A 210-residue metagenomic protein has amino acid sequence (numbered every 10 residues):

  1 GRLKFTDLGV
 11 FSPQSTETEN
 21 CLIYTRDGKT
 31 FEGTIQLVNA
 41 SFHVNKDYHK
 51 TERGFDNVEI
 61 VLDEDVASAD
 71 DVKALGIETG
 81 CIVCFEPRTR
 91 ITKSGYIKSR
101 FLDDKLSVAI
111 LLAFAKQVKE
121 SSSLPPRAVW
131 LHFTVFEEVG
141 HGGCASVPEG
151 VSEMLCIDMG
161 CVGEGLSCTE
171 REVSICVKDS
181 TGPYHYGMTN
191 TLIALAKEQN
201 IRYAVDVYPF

Functional and structural regions predicted by a protein language model:
G1-F210: N-terminal hydrophobic/helix-forming segments and targeting peptides
